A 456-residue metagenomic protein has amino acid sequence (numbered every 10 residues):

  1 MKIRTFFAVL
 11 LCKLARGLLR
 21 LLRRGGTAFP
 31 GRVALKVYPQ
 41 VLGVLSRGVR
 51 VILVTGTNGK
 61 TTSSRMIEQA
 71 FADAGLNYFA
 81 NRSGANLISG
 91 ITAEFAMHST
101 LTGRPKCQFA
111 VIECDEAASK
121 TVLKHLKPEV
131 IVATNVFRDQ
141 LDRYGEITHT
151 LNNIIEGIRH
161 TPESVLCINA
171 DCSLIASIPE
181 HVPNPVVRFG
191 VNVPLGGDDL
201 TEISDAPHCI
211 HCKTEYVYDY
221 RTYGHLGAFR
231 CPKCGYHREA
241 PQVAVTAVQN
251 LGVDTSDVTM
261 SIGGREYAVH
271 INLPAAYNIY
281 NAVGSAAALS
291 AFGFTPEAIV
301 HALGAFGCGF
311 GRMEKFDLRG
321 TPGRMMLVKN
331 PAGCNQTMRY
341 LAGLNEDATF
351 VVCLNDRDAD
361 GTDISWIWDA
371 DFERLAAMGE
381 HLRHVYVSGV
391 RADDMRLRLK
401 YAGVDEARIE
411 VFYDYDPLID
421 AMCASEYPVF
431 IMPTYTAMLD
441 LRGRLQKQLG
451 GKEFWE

Functional and structural regions predicted by a protein language model:
K2-R20, G25-T27, K213, L226-A228 (+4 more regions): ATP-dependent carboxylate-amine ligase
I3-G190, G196-H208: Phosphate-binding loop of NTP-binding sites
A28, V49, T62, N86 (+15 more regions): Conserved active-site and cofactor/substrate-binding residues in soluble primary-metabolism enzymes
S63-S64, T121-V122, D142-R143, A176-P179 (+7 more regions): Short glycine-/acidic-enriched loop or helix-start segments at secondary-structure transitions that form or flank
I67, F71, I91-F95, A282-F292 (+1 more regions): Buried hydrophobic packing segments
N81, N169-A170, F189-V191, F316 (+2 more regions): Conserved beta-strand termini and adjacent loop/short-helix elements that scaffold enzyme active sites in alpha/beta
E113, T134, C167, N281 (+3 more regions): Residue-level signal for inorganic ion chemistry
V187-P331: Adenine nucleotide phosphate-binding catalytic loops in nucleotide-utilizing enzymes
